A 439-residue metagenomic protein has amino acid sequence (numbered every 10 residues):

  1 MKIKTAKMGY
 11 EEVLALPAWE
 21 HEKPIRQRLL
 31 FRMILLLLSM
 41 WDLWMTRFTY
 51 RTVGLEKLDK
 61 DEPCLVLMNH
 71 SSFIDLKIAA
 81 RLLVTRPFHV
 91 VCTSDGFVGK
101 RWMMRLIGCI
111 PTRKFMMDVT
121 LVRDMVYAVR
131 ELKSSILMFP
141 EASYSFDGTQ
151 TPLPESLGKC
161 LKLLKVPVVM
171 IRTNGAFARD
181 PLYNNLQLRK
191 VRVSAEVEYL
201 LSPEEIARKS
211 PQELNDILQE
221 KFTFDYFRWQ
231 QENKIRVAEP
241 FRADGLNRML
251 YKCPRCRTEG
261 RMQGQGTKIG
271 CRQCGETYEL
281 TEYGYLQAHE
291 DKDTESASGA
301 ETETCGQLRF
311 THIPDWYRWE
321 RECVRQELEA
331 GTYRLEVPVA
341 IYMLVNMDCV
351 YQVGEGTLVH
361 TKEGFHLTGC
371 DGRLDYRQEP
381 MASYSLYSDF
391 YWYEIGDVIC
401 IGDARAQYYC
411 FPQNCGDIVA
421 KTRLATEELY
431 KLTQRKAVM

Functional and structural regions predicted by a protein language model:
M1-V13: Soluble, non-transmembrane catalytic domains of enzymes that act on hydrophobic metabolites at membranes
L16-L38: Helix-enriched interaction subdomains in cytosolic or periplasmic regions, typified by TIR/SEFIR signaling/NADase cores
Q27, F31, L43-D216, E232 (+7 more regions): Soluble catalytic domains of membrane acyltransferases
V66, L358-V398: Phosphoinositide-dependent membrane-docking surfaces
F227-A243: Charged, amphipathic alpha-helical linkers/stalks
A238-E295: Cys/His-rich short segments
E279-R373: Long, charge-rich boundary regions
M381-M439: Acidic, Ser/Thr- and proline-rich intrinsically disordered linker/docking segments of eukaryotic scaffolds
